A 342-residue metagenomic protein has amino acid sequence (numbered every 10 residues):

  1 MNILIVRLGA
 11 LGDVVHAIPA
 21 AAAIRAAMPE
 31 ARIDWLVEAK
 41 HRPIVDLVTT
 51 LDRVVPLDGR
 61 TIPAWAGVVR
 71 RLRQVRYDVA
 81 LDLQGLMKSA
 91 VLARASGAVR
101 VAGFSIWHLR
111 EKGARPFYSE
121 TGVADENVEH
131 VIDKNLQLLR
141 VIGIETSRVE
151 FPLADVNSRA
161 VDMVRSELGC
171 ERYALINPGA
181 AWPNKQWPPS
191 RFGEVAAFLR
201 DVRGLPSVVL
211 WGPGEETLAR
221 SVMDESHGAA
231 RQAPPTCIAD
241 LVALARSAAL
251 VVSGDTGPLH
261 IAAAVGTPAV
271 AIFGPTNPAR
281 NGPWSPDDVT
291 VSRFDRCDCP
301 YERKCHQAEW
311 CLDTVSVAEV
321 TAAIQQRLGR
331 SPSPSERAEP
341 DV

Functional and structural regions predicted by a protein language model:
M1-V342: Catalytic machinery of carbohydrate-active enzymes, primarily nucleotide-sugar-dependent glycosyltransferases
